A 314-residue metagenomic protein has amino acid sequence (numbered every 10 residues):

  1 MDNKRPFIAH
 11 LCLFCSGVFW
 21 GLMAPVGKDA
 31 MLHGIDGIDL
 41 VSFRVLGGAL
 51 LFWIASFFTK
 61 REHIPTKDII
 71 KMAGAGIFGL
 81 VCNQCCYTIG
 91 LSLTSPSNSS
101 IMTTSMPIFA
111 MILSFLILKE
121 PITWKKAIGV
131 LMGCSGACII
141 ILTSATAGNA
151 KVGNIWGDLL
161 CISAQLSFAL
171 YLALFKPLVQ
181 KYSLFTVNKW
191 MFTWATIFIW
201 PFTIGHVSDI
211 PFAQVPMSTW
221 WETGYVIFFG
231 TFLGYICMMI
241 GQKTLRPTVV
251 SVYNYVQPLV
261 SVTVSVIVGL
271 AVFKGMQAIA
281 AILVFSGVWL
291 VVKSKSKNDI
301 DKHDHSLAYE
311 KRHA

Functional and structural regions predicted by a protein language model:
M1-F43, A150-P177, I197, P201 (+1 more regions): Glycine-/small-residue-enriched transmembrane alpha-helix faces in small-molecule transporters and effluxers
D2, V41, V45, L142-T143 (+2 more regions): C-terminal-most transmembrane helix of multi-pass membrane proteins
R5-A9, G34-S42, I64-I70, L142-S167 (+2 more regions): Juxtamembrane helix-entry segments on the extracytoplasmic side of multipass membrane proteins
F19, M23-A24, W53-T103, I139 (+1 more regions): Specific transmembrane alpha-helical segments of multi-pass solute transporters/efflux pumps, especially DMT/EamA
L32-C82, F109, S167-L174, K189-S208 (+1 more regions): Transmembrane alpha-helices of multi-pass small-molecule transport proteins
L40-F43, L80, Q84, N98-S105 (+2 more regions): Helix-helix packing/entry segments at the starts of transmembrane helices
G47-L51, M102-L116, L131, W194-I199 (+3 more regions): Alpha-helical transmembrane segments of compact multi-pass small-molecule transporters, enriched in specific families
F52, A73, L113, I122-S144 (+4 more regions): Hydrophobic transmembrane alpha-helices of multi-pass small-molecule transport proteins
